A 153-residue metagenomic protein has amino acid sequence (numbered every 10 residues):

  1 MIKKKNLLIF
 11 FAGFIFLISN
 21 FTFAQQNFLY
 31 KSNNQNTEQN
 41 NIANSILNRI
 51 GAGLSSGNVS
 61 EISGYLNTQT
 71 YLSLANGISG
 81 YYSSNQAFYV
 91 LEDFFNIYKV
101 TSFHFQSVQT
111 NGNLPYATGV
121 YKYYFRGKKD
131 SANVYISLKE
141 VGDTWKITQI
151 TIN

Functional and structural regions predicted by a protein language model:
M1-L29: Bacterial Sec-dependent N-terminal signal peptides
F23-A52, S56, G64: Short, low-complexity N-terminal intrinsically disordered segments enriched in polar/charged residues
Q25-N27, K129-N153: Short beta-strand edge/turn micro-motifs at domain boundaries
I50, T68, K99-H104, P115-G119 (+2 more regions): Envelope-exposed proteins and targeting segments
G51-S55, V59, N67, Y71 (+1 more regions): Sec-exported extracytoplasmic/periplasmic mature domains
I62, T70, A87: Hydrophobic pocket/interface hotspot
L72-G80: A short gly/proline-enriched turn/hairpin at secondary-structure junctions
F88-R126: Surface-exposed, charged secondary-structure patches
